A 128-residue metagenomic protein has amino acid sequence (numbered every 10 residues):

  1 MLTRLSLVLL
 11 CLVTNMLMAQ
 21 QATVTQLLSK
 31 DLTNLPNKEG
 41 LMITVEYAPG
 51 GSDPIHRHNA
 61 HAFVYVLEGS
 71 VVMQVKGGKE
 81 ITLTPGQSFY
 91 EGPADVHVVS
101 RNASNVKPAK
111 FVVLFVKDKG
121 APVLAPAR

Functional and structural regions predicted by a protein language model:
L2-C11, N15-L41, Q74, F89-Y90 (+2 more regions): A short, N-terminal "cap"/entry segment at the start of jelly-roll beta-barrel domains of the cupin/DSBH fold
L28-H61: N-terminal targeting signals for Sec/Tat export/insertion, comprising classic cleavable signal peptides
L32-N34, Y47, G77-A94: Short acidic-glycine-tyrosine-enriched beta hairpin
P36-N37, R57, Y65, T82 (+1 more regions): Extracellular/periplasmic catalytic domains that process cell-envelope and extracellular macromolecules
N37-M42, H61, G78, A94 (+1 more regions): Extracytoplasmic
S52-P54, V72, F89, P93-N102: Histidine-centered metal-chelating micro-motifs
H58-G77, Q87: Glycine- and acidic-residue-biased ligand/ion/polar-headgroup-sensing regions
E80, D95-G120: Ligand-binding loop in jelly-roll beta-barrel domains
